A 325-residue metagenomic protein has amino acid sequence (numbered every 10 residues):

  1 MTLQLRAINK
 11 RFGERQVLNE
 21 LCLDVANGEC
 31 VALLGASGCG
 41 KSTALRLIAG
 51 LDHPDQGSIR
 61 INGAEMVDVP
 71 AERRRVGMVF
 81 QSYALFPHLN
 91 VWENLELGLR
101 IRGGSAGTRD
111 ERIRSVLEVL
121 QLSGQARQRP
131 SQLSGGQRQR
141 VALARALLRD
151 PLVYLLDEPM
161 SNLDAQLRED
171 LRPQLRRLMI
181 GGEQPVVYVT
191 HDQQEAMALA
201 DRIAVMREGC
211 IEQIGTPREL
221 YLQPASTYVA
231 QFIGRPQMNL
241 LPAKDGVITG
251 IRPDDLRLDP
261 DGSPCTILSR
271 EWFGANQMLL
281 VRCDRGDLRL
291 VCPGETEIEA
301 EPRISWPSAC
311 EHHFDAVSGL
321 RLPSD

Functional and structural regions predicted by a protein language model:
Q4, D24, R60, R303-S305: ABC ATPase nucleotide-binding domain
C30, A71-G77, Q81-A225: ABC ATPase nucleotide-binding domains
L34-A36: The feature captures the beta-strand-to-loop junction immediately N-terminal to the Walker
A49: Helix-to-loop junction immediately C-terminal to a conserved catalytic motif
D55-S58, E208: Conserved coupling/switch loops of ABC nucleotide-binding domains, chiefly the family-specific signature
G57-E65: Conserved ABC transporter NBD signature motif
P236, V247-D325: Non-catalytic connector elements of ABC transporters
